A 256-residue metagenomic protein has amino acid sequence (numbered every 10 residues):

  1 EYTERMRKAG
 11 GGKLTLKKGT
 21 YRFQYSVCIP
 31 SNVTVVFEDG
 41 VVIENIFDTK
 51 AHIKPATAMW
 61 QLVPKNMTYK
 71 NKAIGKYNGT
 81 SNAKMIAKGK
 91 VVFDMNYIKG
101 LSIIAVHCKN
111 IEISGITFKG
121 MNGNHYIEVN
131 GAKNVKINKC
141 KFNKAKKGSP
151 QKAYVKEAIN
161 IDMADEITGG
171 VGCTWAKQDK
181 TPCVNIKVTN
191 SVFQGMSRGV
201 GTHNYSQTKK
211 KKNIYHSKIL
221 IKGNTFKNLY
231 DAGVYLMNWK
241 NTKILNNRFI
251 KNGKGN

Functional and structural regions predicted by a protein language model:
Y2-R7, R22-P30, N45-F47, K72-Y77 (+5 more regions): Short, T/G/N/S-enriched strand-turn elements that build extracellular solenoid repeat scaffolds
G10-K72, V91-F93, Y97-I98: N-terminal extracellular ligand-recognition/capping segment immediately after the signal peptide
R22-Q24, K209, T242: Flexible loop/turn segments at secondary-structure boundaries
R22-S26, N45-D48, D94-S102, M121-E128 (+5 more regions): Short glycine/acidic-rich loop motifs that flank beta-strands on beta-rich extracellular proteins
E38-G40, S81-V92, K109-G120, K133-K147 (+4 more regions): Right-handed parallel beta-helix
M67-K72, I167-T174, T208: Surface-exposed intrinsically disordered loops and tails
I74, N78, A105-I111: Hydrophobic alpha-helical hairpins/lids featuring a short glycine-rich hinge
